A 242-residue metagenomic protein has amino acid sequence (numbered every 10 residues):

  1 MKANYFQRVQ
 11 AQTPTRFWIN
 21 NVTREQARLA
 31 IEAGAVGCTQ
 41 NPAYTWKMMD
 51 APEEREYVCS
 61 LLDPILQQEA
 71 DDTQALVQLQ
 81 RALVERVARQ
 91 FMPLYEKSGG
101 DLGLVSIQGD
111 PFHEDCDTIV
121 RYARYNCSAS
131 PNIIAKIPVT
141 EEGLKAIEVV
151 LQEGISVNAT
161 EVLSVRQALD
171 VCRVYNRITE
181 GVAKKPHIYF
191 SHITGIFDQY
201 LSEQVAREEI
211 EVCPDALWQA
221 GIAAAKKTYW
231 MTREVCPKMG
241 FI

Functional and structural regions predicted by a protein language model:
M1-N21: N- or domain-start disorder-to-order transition segments that initiate the globular core
Q7, Q26-Y57: An N-terminal structural lobe/cap that precedes and organizes the functional/catalytic core across diverse proteins
W18-I19, Q108, N132-T140, I155-Q167 (+1 more regions): Catalytic beta/alpha-barrel core
A27, R81-M92, V120-R124, I147 (+3 more regions): Generic structural signal for well-ordered alpha-helices, preferentially at hydrophobic/aromatic core positions
A30-I31, M49-A51, T118-V120, A146-Q152 (+2 more regions): Short acidic, glycine/serine/threonine-rich loops at helix termini
A33-G37, S130-P131, A146-V157, N176-R177 (+1 more regions): Glycine-enriched alpha-helix->loop->beta-strand junction motifs that scaffold or abut catalytic
Y44-K47, P52-A146: Active-site beta->alpha loop and helix N-cap motifs at the rims of alpha/beta catalytic domains
S156-I242: Catalytic alpha/beta core domains of metabolic enzymes, predominantly
